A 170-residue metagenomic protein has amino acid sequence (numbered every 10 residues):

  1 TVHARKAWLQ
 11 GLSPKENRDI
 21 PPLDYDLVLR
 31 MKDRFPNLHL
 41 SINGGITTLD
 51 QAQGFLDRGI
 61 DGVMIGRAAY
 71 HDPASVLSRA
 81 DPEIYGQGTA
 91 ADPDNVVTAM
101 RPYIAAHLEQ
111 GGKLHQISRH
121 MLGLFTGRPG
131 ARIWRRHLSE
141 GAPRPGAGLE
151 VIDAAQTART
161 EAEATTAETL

Functional and structural regions predicted by a protein language model:
T1-A7, I65-A68: Non-cysteine beta-strand/loop elements that form the S-adenosyl-L-methionine
A4-R18: Glycine-rich, proline-tolerant flexible connector loops at the mouths of alpha/beta enzymes
D19, L23-L170: Alpha/beta catalytic cores of nucleotide-metabolism and tRNA/nucleoside-modifying enzymes
